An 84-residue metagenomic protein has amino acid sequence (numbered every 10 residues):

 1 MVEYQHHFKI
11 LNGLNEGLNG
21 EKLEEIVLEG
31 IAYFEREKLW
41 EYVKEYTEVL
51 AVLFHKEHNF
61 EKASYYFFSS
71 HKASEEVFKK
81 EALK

Functional and structural regions predicted by a protein language model:
M1-V2, Y33-L39, E75-A82: Short coil/turn linkers that connect adjacent helices within long alpha-helical scaffolds, especially alpha-solenoid
V2-Q5, K22-L23, R36, V43 (+1 more regions): Residues that mark the junctions of alpha-helical repeat units in TPR/alpha-solenoid scaffolds
Y4, F8-N12, Y42-V49: "A position-specific structural signal for the A-helix of alpha-solenoid helical repeats
F8, N12-E16, Y33, L53: Residue-level signature for tetratricopeptide repeat
E16-G17, E37, E57: Structural motif corresponding to the intra-repeat A-B loop/turn of tetratricopeptide repeats
G17-E29: Helix-turn-helix repeat elements of alpha-solenoid scaffolds
V52-K56, F60-K79: TPR/TPR-like (Sel1-like) alpha-helical repeat modules
